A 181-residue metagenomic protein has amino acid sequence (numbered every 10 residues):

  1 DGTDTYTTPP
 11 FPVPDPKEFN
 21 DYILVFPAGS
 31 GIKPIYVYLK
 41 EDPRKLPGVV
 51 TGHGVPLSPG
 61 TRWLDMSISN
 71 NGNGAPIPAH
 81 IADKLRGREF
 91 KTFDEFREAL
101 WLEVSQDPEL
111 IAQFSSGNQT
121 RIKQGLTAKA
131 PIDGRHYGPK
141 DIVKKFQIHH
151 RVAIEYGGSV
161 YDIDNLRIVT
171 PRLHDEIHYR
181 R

Functional and structural regions predicted by a protein language model:
D1-Q147, V152-R181: Nuclease and nuclease-like effector domains acting on nucleic acids or nucleotide cofactors
